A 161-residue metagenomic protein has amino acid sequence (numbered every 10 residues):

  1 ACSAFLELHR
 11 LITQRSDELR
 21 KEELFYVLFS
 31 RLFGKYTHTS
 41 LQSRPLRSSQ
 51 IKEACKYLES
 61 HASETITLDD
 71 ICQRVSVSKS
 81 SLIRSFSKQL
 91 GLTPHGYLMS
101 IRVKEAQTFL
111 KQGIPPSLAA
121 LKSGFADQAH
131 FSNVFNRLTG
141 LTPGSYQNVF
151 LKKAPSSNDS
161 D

Functional and structural regions predicted by a protein language model:
A1-L6, E18: Aromatic/histidine-rich interaction motifs
L8-H9, A106: Conserved small-residue packing positions in alpha-helical repeats and bundles
R10-V75, K88-S100: Short, Lys/Arg-enriched, Trp-marked, Pro/Gly-tolerant hinge/linker segments that flank
R20-E23, H130-V134: Short, charged alpha-helical segments
K56, S60, E64-D69, V77 (+2 more regions): Terminal helix-turn-helix DNA-binding modules in bacterial transcription factors
P94, T142-P143: Proline-centered helix-kink/hinge sites
